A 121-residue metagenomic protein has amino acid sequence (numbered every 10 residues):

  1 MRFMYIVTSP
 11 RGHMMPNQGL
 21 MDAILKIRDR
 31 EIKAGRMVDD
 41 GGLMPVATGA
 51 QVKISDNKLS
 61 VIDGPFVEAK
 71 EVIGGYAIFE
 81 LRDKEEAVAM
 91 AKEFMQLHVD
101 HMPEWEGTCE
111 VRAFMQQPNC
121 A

Functional and structural regions predicted by a protein language model:
M1-A121: Conserved, structured core segments of small domains
